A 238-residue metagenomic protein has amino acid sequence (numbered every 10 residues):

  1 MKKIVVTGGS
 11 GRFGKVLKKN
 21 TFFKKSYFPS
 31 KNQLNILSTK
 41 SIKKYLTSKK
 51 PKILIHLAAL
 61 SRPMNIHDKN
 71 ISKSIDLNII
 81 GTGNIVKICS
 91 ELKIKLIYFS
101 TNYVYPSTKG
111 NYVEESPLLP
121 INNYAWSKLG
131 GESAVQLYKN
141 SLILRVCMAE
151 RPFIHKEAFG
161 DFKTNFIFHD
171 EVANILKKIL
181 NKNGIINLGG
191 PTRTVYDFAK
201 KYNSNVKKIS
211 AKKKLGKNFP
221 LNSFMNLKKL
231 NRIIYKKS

Functional and structural regions predicted by a protein language model:
K2-F23: N-terminal Rossmann NAD(P)H-binding glycine-rich loop of SDR-like oxidoreductase domains
K24-Y45: Adenosine-cofactor binding site in Rossmann-like domains, unifying the SAM/SAH pocket of S-adenosylmethionine-dependent
L37, K69, K73-N84, L118 (+2 more regions): Glycine-rich NAD(P)-binding loop of the Rossmann-fold in SDR/ketoreductase-type enzymes
T39-L77, I88: NAD(P)H-binding glycine-rich loop region in Rossmannoid oxidoreductase-like domains and their noncatalytic homologs
G83-L119: Conserved Rossmann-fold NAD(P)-dependent oxidoreductase catalytic core, especially the SDR/UDP-sugar
L119-C147: Active-site Tyr-X1-5-Lys
V146, H155-N181: Substrate-positioning beta->alpha
I175, I179-N222: Mid/C-terminal beta-alpha module of Rossmann-like enzyme folds, strongest in SDR-family dehydrogenases/epimerases
